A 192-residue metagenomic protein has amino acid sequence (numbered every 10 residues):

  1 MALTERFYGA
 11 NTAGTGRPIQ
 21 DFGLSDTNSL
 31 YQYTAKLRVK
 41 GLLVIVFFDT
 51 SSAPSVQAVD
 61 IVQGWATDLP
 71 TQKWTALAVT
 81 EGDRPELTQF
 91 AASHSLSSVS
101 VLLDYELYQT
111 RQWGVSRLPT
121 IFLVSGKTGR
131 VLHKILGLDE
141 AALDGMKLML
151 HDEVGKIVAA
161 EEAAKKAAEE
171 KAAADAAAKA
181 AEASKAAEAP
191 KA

Functional and structural regions predicted by a protein language model:
M1-G23, V39: N-proximal helix/coil linker or "cap" segments that precede and/or mark the start of modular domains
D21-L43: A short beta-strand-turn-helix
S29, S52, T128-G129: PAS/PAS-like sensory domain loop/N-cap motif
V39-L43, Q72-T75, S98-V99: Loop/turn elements at helix/coil->beta-strand transitions in domains of secreted/extracellular proteins
G41, F48-S52, R117: Short pre-active-site segment immediately N-terminal to redox-active cysteine/selenocysteine motifs in thiol-based
S51-H94, Y108-R111: Structural microenvironment flanking redox-active thiols in thiol-disulfide oxidoreductases
S93-S97, E106-M149: Thiol/disulfide oxidoreductase modules built on the thioredoxin-like
G126-A192: Thiol-/selenol-based redox modules, centered on thioredoxin-like and closely related oxidoreductase domains
